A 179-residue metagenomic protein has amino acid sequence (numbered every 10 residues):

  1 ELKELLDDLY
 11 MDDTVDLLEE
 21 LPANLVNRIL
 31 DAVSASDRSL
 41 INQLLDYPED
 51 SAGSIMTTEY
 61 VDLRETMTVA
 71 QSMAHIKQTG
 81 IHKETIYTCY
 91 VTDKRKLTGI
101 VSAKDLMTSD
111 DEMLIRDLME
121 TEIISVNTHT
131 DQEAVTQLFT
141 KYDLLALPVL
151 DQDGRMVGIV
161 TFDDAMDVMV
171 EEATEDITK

Functional and structural regions predicted by a protein language model:
E1-I177: Hydrophobic packing positions in regular secondary-structure scaffolds
